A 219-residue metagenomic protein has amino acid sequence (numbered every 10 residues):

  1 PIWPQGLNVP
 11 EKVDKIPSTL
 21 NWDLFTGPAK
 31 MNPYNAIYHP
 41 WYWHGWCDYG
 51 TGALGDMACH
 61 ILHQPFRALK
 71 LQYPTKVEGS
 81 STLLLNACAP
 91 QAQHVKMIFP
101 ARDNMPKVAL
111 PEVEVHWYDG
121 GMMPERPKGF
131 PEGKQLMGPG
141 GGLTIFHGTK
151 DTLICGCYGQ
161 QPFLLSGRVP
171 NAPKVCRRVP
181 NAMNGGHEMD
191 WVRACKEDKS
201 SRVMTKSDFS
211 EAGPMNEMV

Functional and structural regions predicted by a protein language model:
P1-Y73: Mid-domain beta-loop-alpha active-site segment that forms a flexible, acidic cofactor/metal-binding surface
M57, L62, L69, Y73-V219: Glycine-enriched catalytic-core subsegment of oxygenase/oxidase enzymes
